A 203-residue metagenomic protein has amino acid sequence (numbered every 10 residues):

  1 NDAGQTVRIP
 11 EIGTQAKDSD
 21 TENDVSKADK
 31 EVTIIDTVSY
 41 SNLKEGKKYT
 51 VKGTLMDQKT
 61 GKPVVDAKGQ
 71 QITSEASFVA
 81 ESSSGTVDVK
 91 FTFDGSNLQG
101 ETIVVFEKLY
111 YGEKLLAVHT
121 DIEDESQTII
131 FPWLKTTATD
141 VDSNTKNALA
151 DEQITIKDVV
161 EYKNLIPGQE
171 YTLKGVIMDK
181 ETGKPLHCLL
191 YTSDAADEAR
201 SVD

Functional and structural regions predicted by a protein language model:
N1-P10, L116-P132: Short beta-strand elements
I12-A16, I34, Y40-L43, Y49-M56 (+5 more regions): Fold-core signature of tandem repeat domains
G13-D24, T136-K146: Short, solvent-exposed loop/edge segments of extracellular or virion-exposed proteins
S26-T37, A148-V159: Contiguous beta-strand segments within globular domains
A76-V87, S193: Short proline/glycine- and polar residue-rich coil/turn motifs
V89-N97: Short, hydrophobic beta-strand segments
S96-V105: Short glycine/proline/serine/threonine-rich loop/turn segments at secondary-structure transition edges
Y191-A199: Conserved small/polar residues in nucleotide/adenosyl-binding loops
